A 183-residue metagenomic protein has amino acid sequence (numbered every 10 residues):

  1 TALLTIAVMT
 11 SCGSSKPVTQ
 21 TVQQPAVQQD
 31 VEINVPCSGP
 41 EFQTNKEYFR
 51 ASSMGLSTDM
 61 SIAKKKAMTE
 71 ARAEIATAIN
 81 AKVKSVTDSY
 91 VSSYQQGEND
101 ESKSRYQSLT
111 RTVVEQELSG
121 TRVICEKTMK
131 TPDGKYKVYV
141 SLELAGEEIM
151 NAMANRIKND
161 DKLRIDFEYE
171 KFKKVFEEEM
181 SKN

Functional and structural regions predicted by a protein language model:
T1-S15: Sec-dependent bacterial lipoprotein signal peptides
C12-N183: Domain-level marker for long, solvent-exposed, non-transmembrane regions
